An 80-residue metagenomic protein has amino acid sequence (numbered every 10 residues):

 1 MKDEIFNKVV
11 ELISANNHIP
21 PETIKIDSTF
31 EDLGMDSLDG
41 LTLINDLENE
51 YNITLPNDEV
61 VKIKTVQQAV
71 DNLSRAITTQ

Functional and structural regions predicted by a protein language model:
K2-L33, I44, E50, T54-Q80: Phosphopantetheine-dependent thiolation modules in NRPS/PKS and related acyl-activating systems
D36: Conserved ATP-binding motifs of the histidine kinase catalytic
D39: Two-component histidine kinase catalytic core, primarily the HATPase_c
